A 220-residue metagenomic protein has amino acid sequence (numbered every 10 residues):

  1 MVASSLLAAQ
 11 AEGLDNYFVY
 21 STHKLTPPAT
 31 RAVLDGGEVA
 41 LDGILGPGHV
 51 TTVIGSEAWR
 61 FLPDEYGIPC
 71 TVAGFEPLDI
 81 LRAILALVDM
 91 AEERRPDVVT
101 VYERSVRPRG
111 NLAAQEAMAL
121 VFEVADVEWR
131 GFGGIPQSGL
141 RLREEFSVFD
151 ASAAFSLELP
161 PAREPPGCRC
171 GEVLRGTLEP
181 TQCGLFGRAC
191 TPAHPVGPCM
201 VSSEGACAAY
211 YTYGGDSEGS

Functional and structural regions predicted by a protein language model:
M1-P47: Active-site histidine-anchored catalytic micro-motif
V2-L7, T30-R31, S56-P63, L78-D89 (+4 more regions): Predominant activation on well-ordered alpha-helical scaffold segments within soluble catalytic domains
S5, T22-L25, P47-V50, G74-F75 (+4 more regions): Fold-independent oxyanion-binding glycine-rich loops and adjacent beta-strand/coil segments at enzyme active sites
A9-L14, V33-G43, F61-E65, P160-A162 (+3 more regions): Solvent-exposed alpha-helices and their adjacent loops that cap or buttress functional pockets in soluble metabolic
Q10-A11, S217-G219: Hydrophobic alpha/beta core scaffold segments
F18-T22, E38-R107: A conserved active-site cap/scaffold subdomain adjacent to cofactor or substrate pockets
R82-E172: Internal helical hairpin/lid segments
L159-G215: Cysteine-cluster motifs in flexible loop/terminal segments that predominantly coordinate metals
